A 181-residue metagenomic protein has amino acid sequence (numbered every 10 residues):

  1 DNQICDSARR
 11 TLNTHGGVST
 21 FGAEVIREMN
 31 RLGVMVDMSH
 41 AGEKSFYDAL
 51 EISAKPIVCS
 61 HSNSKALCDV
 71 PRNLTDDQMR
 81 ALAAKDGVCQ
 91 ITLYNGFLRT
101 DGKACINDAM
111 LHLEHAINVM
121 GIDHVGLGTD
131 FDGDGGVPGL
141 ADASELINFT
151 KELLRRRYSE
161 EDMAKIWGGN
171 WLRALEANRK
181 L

Functional and structural regions predicted by a protein language model:
D1-T92, G96, E114-I117, H124 (+3 more regions): Extended, charged catalytic domains and RNA/DNA-binding interfaces, predominantly in divalent-metal-using enzymes
S64, G133, R173: Active-site micro-motifs of SAM-dependent methyltransferase domains
D69-P71, D101-A104, V137-A141: Short, solvent-exposed loop/turn segments at secondary-structure boundaries
Q90, V125-G128, D162-W167: Conserved active-site loop/cleft motifs that coordinate metal ions or position small ligands
T92-L93, V119-A143: Short acidic/histidine-rich active-site segments
A104-I122: Active-site/ligand-binding-proximal alpha/beta "capping" segment
A141-L181: Mid-to-C-terminal alpha-helical segments outside catalytic/metal-binding sites
